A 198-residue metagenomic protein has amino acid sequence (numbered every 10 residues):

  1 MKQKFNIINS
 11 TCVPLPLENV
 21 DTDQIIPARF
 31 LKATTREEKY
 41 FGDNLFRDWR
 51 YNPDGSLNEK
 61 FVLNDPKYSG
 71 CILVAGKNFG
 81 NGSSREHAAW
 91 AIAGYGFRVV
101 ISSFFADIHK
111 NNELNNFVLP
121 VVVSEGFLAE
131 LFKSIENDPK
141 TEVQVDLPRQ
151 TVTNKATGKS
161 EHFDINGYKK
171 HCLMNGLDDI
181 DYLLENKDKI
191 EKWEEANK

Functional and structural regions predicted by a protein language model:
M1-K198: Cytosolic catalytic domains that perform sulfur/thiol-centered chemistry
